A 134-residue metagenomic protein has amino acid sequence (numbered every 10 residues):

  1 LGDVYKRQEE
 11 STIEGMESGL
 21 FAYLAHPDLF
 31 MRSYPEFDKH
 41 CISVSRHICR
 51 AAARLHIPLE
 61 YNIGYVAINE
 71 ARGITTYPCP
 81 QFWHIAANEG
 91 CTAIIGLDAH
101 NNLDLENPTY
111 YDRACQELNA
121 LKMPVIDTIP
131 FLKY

Functional and structural regions predicted by a protein language model:
L1-Y5: Short, small-residue-biased leader/transition segments that mark boundaries at the very start of proteins
R7-G15: Short, acidic/polar
M16-E17, A87: Non-catalytic positions within long, well-ordered alpha-helices that form the structural scaffold/packing of enzyme
G19-L20, C91: Short glycine/proline-enriched coil/turn segments at helix->beta-strand junctions
L20-F21, M123: A structural motif
F21-A25, L59: Short, structured loop/turn "capping" segments at alpha-beta junctions
H26-F30: Short loop/turn segments at strand-loop or loop-helix junctions that form parts of catalytic or ligand-binding pockets
M31-R32, E36-Y134: Charged catalytic cores and adjacent phosphate/nucleic-acid-binding surfaces used for phosphate/nucleic-acid chemistry
